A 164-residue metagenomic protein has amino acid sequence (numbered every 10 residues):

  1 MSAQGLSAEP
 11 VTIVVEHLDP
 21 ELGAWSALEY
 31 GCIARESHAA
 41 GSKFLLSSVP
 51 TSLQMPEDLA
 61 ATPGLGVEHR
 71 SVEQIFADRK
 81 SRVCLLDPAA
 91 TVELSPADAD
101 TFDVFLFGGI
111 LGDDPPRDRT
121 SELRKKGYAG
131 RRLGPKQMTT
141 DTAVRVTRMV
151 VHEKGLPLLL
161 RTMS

Functional and structural regions predicted by a protein language model:
S2-S47, G64-V67, D78, C84 (+1 more regions): Core subunits and conserved enzymes of cellular information-processing and envelope-translocation systems across
E9-V11, R82, D103, R124-K126: Core residues of folded domains in eukaryotic genome-function proteins
L22, L111, P115, P135-T139: Short amphipathic alpha-helical molecular recognition features
S26, P115-R119, A143: Amphipathic alpha-helical interface surfaces
L28-I33, P96-D98, E122: A short acidic, amphipathic alpha-helical/loop segment
S42-D114: S-adenosyl-L-methionine/SAH cofactor-binding core of RNA-modifying enzymes
L94, P115-T120, R124: Nuclease catalytic cores that cleave nucleic-acid phosphodiester bonds, predominantly acidic two-metal-ion
S121-S164: Structured adenosyl-cofactor binding patch, chiefly the S-adenosyl-L-methionine
